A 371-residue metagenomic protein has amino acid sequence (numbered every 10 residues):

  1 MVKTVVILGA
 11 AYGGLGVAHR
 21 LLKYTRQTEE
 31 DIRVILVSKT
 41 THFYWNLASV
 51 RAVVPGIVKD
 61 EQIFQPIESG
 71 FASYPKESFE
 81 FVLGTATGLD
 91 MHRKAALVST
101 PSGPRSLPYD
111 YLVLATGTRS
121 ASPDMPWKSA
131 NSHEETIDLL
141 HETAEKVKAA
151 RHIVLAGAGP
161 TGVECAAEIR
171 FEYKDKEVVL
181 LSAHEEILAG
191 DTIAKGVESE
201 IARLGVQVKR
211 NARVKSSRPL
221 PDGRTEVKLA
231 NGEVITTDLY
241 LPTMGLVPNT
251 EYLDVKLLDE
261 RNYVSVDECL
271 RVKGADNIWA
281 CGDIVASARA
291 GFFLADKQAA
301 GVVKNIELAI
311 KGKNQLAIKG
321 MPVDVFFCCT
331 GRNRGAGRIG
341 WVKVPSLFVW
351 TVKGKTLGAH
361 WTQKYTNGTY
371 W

Functional and structural regions predicted by a protein language model:
M1-T4, Y12, R26-D31, S73-K76 (+2 more regions): Eukaryotic N-terminal low-complexity, Ser/Thr- and Lys/Arg-rich leader segments that predominantly function as
V2-L8, L36, S73-V154, L241: FAD-binding core/adjacent interface of flavoenzyme oxidoreductases
V2-V82, A167-T192: Beta1-alpha1 glycine-rich phosphate/pyrophosphate-binding loop at the start of Rossmann-like nucleotide-binding domains
A10, G84, G291-F292, Q298-W371: C-terminal, flexible cofactor-proximal segment of oxidoreductases
H42, G117-S120, L246-P248: Short glycine-rich anion-binding loops that position phosphate/pyrophosphate groups of nucleotides and phosphorylated
E77-G84, G88, D175-E268, N314-A317: A Rossmann-like FAD-binding core segment of flavoenzymes
S132-R151, V234-Q298, K304: FAD-site-proximal beta/loop scaffold in flavoenzymes
A149-K176: Rossmann-like NAD(P)H-binding beta-loop-alpha module
